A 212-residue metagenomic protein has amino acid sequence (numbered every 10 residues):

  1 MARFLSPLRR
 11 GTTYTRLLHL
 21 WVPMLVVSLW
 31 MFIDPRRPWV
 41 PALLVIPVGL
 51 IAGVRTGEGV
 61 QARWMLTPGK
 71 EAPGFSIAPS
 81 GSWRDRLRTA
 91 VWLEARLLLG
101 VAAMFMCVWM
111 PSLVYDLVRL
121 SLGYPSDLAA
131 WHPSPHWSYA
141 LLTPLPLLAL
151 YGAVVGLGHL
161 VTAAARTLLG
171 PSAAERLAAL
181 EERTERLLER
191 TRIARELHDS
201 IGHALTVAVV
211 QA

Functional and structural regions predicted by a protein language model:
M1-A102, G152, G158-V161, A165-L168: N-terminal signal-anchor/first transmembrane helix of integral membrane proteins
S28, R96-L120, E196-G202, T206-V207: Alpha-helical transmembrane segments and their membrane-interface junctions in multi-pass membrane proteins
S28-L44, S112-L142: Membrane interfacial helix motifs at helix-loop boundaries and amphipathic/re-entrant anchors
R63-T67, D116-D127, T162-A173: Perimembrane helix-loop junctions in membrane proteins
G81-D85, H132-P133, T184-E185: Helix-boundary and loop/linker segments of multi-pass membrane transporters
P144-A149: Hydrophobic alpha-helical transmembrane segments of multi-pass membrane proteins
L157-R192: Conserved signal-transmission helix
T184-A212: Histidine-centered phosphotransfer motif of kinases
